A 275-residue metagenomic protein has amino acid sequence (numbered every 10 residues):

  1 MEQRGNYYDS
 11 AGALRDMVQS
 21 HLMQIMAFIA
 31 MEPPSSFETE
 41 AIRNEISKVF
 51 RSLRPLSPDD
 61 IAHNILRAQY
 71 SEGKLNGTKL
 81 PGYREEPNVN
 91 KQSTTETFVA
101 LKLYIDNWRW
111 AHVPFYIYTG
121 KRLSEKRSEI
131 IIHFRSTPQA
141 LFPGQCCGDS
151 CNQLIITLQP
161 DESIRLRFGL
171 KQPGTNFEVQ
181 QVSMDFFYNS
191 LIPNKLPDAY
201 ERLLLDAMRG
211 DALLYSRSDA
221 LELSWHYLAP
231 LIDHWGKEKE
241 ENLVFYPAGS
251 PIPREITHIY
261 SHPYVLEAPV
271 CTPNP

Functional and structural regions predicted by a protein language model:
M1-P275: Secretory/organelle targeting and membrane-embedding segments
